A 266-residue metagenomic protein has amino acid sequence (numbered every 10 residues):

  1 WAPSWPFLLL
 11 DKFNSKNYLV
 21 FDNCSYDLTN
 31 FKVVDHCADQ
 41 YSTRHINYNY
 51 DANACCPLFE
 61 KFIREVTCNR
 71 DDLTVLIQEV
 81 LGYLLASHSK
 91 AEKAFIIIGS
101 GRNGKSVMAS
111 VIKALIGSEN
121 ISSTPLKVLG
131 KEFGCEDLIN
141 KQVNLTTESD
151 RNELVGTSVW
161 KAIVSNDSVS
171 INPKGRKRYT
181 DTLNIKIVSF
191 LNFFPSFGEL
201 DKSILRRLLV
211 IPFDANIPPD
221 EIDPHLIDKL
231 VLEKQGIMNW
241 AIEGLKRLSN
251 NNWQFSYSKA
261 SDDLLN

Functional and structural regions predicted by a protein language model:
W1-N266: Feature primarily recognizes SF3-like P-loop helicase cores of small DNA viruses
